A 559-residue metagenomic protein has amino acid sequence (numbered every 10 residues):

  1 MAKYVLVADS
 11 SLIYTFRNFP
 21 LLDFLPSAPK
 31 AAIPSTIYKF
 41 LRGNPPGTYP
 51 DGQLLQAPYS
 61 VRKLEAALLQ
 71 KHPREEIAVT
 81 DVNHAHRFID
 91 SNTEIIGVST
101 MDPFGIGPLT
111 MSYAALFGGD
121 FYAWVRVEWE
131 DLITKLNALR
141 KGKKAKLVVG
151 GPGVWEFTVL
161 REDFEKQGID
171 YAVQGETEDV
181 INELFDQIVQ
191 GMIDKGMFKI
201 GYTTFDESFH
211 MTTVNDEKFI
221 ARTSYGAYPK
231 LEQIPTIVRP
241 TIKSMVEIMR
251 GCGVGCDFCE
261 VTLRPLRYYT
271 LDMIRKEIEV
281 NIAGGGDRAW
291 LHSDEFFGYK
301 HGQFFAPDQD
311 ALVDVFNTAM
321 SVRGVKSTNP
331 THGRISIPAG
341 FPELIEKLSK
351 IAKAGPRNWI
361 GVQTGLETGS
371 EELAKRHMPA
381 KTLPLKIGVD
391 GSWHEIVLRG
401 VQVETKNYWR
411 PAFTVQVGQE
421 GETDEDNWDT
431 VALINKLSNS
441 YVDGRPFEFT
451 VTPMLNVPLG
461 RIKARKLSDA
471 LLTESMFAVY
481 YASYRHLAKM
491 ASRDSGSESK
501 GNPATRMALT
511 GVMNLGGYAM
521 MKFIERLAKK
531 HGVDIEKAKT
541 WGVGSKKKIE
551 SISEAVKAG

Functional and structural regions predicted by a protein language model:
A2-I37, R74, I89-S91, C252 (+1 more regions): Radical SAM enzyme core and accessory elements
A2-L12, T223-T262, R275, E279-I282 (+1 more regions): N-terminal pre-triad scaffold of radical SAM enzymes
L6-V7, E279-R410, V417-E422: Conserved SAM/AdoMet-binding glycine-rich loop
P20-D51, P103-D131, R376-V389, M476-M490: A solvent-exposed, charged loop/short amphipathic helix patch at secondary-structure junctions
G43-K71: Short, charged N-terminal beta->alpha structural module
S60, E76-Y225: Glycine-rich beta-alpha loop elements in corrinoid/cobalamin-binding modules across cobalamin-dependent enzymes
D102-T110, S293-F304, E367-K381, V415-D426 (+3 more regions): Flexible glycine/acidic-rich beta-alpha junction loops that bind and position SAM and/or redox cofactors in anaerobic
T158-K166, K347, G421-K436: Catalytic cores of alpha/beta
